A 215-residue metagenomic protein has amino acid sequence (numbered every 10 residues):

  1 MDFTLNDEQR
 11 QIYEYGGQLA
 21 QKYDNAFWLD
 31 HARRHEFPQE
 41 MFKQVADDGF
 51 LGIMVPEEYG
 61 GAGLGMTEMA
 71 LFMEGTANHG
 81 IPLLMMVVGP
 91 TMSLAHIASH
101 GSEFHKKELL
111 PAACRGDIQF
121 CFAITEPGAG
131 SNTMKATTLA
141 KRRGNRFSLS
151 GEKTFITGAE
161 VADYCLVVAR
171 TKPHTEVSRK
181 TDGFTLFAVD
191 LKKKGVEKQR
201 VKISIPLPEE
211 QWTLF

Functional and structural regions predicted by a protein language model:
M1-V87, K107-E108, A112-R115: Amphipathic, small/basic residue-rich leader segments at the start of a protein or domain
A20, F72, S102, G151 (+1 more regions): Residue-level signal for inorganic ion chemistry
L64, N132-M134, G158-A162, S178-D182 (+1 more regions): Short glycine/proline-enriched turns and hinge-like loops at secondary-structure junctions
L84-F104, G130-T133: N-terminal glycine-rich flavin-associated loop
G116-I124: A short, Trp-centered hydrophobic/proline-enriched beta-strand micro-motif
N132-S150: Cytochrome P450 C-terminal beta-domain/meander region
K135-T137, K192-F215: Flexible, small-/acidic-enriched active-site or ligand-binding loops
R146, S150-K198: A short core secondary-structure module
